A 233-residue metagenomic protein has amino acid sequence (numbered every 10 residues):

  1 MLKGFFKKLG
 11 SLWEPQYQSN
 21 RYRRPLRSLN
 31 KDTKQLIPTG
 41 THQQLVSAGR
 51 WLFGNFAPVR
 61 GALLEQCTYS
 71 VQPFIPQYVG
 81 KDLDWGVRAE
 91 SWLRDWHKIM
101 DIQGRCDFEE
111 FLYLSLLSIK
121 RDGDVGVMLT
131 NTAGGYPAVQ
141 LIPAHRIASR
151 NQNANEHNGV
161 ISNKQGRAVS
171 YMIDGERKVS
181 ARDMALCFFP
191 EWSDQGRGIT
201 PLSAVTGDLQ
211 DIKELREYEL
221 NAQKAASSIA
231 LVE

Functional and structural regions predicted by a protein language model:
M1-P58, L64-E65, C106-E233: Structured, contiguous alpha/beta core segments that scaffold functional sites
G4-F5, G86-R88, W92-R94, L116: N-terminal mature-domain region immediately after signal-peptide cleavage in secreted/organellar precursors
L45, D82-A89, K120: Generic structural signal for well-ordered secondary structure
S70-G80, D84, S91: Low-complexity, highly charged intrinsically disordered N-terminal segments that act as targeting/localization
W96, M100-D101: A broadly used, surface-exposed interaction patch
